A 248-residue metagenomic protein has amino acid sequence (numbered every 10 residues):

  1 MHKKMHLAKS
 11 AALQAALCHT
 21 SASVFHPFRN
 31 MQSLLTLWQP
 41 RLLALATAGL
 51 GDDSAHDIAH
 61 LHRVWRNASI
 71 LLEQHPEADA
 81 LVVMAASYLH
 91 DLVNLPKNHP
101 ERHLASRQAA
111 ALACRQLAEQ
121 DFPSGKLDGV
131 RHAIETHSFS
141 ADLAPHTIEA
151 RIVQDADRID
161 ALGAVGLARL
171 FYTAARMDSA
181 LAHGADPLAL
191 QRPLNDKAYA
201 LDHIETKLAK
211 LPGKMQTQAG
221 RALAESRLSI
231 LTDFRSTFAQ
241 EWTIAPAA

Functional and structural regions predicted by a protein language model:
K4-M5: Polybasic, lysine-rich low-complexity intrinsically disordered segments
F25-F28: Aromatic (phenylalanine/tyrosine) cluster motif
Q32-S33, G49-P76, L89, D142-A248: Divalent metal-dependent phosphate-bond-processing catalytic cores, especially two-metal-ion Mg2+/Mn2+ enzymes that act
V64, A105-L117: An active-site-proximal "capping" alpha-helix that borders the catalytic cofactor pocket
A80-H99, A105, A109, V130-S138: His-Asp-centered metal-binding catalytic motifs of divalent-metal-dependent phosphohydrolases/nucleases
Q116-E149: Hydrophobic, well-structured mid-protein blocks that either form specific transmembrane helices
